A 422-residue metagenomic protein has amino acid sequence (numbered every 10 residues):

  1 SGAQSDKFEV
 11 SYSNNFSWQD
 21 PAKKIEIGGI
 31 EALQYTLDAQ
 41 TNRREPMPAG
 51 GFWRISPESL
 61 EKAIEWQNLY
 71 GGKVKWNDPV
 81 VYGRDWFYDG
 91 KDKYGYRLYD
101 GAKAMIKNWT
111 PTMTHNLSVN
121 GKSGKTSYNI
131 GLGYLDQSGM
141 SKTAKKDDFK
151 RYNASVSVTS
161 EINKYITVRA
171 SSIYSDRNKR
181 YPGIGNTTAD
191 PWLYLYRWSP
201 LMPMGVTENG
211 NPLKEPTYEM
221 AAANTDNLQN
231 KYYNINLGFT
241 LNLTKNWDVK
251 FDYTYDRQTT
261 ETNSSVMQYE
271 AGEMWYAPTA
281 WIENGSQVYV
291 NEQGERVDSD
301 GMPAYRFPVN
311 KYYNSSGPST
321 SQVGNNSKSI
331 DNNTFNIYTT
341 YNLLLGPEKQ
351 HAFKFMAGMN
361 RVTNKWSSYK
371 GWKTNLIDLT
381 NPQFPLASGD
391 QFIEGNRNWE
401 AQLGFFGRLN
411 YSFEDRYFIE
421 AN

Functional and structural regions predicted by a protein language model:
S1, S17, D100-I106, T110: Periplasmic N-terminal accessory/gating domains of Gram-negative outer-membrane beta-barrel systems
S1-S11, T112-T114, S127: A beta-strand signature from Gram-negative outer-membrane beta-barrel systems, especially the internal plug domain
A3-S5, G121-K125, F413: A generic beta-sheet turn/junction motif
Q4-R97, L135, G139-D147, N153-N234 (+2 more regions): Surface-exposed loop/interface segments of Gram-negative outer-membrane beta-barrel transport/assembly proteins
N108, V119-G121: Outer-membrane beta-barrel initiation region
K125-Y128, Y165-V168, N246-V249, R416-I419: Repeated loop/turn-to-beta-strand initiation elements of outer-membrane beta-barrel proteins
A154-V156, L403-L409, F413, Y417-N422: Extended, hydrophobic alpha-helical segments in both membrane/secreted and soluble proteins
